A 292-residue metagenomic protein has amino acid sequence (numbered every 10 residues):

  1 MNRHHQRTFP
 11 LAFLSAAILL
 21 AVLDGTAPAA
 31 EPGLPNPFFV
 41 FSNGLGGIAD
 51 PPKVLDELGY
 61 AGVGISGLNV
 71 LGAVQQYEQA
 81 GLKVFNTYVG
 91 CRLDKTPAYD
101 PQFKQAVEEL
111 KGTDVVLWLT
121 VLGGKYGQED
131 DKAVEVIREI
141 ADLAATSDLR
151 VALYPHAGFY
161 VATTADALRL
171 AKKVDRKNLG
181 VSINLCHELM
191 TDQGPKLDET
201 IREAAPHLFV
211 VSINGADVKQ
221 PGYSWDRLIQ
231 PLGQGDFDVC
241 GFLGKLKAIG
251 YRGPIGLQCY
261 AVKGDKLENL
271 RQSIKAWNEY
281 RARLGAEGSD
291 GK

Functional and structural regions predicted by a protein language model:
N2-L14: Bacterial N-terminal signal peptides that target proteins for export
N2-R3, A30-F39, G46-K53, R138-D142 (+4 more regions): Histidine-acidic metal/acid-base catalytic patches
A12-D24: Bacterial N-terminal signal peptides
G25-A29: Sec/Tat signal peptide C-region and signal peptidase I cleavage site
P35-G47, G90-A98, G124-E129, P231: Active-site mouth loops of central-metabolism enzymes
G47-G72, T113: Catalytic domains of carbohydrate-active enzymes, especially glycoside hydrolases
G64, N86, W118-L119, A152 (+2 more regions): Conserved beta-strand positions in the central sheet of alpha/beta enzyme cores
L93-V181: Active-site acidic/histidine proton-transfer and metal-coordination neighborhood in alpha/beta enzyme cores
